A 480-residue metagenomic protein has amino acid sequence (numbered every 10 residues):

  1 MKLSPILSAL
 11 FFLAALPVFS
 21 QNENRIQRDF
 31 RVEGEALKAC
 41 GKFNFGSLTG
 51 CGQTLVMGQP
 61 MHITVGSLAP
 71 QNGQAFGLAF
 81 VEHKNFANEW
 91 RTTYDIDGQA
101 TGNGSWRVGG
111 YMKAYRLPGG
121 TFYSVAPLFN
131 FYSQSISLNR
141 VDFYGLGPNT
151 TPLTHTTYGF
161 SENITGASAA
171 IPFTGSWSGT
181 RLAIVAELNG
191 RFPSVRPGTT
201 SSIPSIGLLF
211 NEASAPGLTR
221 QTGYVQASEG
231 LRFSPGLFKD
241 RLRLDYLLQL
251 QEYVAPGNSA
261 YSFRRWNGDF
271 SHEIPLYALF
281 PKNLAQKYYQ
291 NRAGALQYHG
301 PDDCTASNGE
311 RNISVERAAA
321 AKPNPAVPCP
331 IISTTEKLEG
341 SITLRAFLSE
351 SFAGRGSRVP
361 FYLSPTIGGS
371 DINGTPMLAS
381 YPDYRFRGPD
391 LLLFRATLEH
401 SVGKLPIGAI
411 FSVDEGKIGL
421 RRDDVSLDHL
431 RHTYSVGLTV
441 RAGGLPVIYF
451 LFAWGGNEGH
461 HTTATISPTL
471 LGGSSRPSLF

Functional and structural regions predicted by a protein language model:
F19-P127, R181-E187, S194-T199, I203-L242 (+7 more regions): Outer-membrane beta-barrel initiation region
I26, E33, L37-F45, F210-R220 (+5 more regions): C-terminal outer-membrane beta-barrel translocator/porin domains of Gram-negative envelope proteins and their
I63-S67, Y94-A100, G110-M112, V125-N149 (+12 more regions): Transmembrane beta-barrel strands of outer-membrane/channel proteins
N72-F76, G104-V108, G159-T165, L182 (+7 more regions): Residues that define the transmembrane beta-barrel architecture of outer-membrane proteins
L78-E82, G110-A114, A167-F173, L188-G190 (+7 more regions): Residues on the lipid-exposed face of transmembrane beta-strands in outer-membrane beta-barrel proteins
Q99, I136-L146, T151-G166, R196-S205 (+3 more regions): Extracellular/periplasm-exposed beta-strand and loop segments of Gram-negative cell-envelope proteins, dominated by
R107-Y111, L138-T150, V195-S205, N258-R264 (+5 more regions): Outer-membrane beta-barrel translocator domains and adjoining extracellular loop/strand segments of Gram-negative
